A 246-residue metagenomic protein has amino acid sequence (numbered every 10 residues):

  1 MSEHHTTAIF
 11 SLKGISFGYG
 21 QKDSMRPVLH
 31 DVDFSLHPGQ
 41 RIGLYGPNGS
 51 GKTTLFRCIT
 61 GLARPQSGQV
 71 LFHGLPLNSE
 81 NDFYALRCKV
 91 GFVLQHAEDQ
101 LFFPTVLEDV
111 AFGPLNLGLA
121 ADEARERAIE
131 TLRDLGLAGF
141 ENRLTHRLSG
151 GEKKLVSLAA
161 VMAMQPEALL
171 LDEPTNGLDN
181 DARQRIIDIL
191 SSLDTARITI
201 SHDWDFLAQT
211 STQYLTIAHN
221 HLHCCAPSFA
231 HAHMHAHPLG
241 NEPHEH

Functional and structural regions predicted by a protein language model:
Y45-P47: The feature captures the beta-strand-to-loop junction immediately N-terminal to the Walker
T60: Helix-to-loop junction immediately C-terminal to a conserved catalytic motif
G68-N78, L86: Conserved ABC transporter NBD signature motif
D122-F140: Conserved ABC ATPase "signature" region
L144-L148, E152: Conserved ABC ATPase signature
L169-D172: Catalytic Walker B motif of ABC-type/P-loop ATPase nucleotide-binding domains
S201-H202: H-loop/switch region of ABC-family ATPase nucleotide-binding domains
